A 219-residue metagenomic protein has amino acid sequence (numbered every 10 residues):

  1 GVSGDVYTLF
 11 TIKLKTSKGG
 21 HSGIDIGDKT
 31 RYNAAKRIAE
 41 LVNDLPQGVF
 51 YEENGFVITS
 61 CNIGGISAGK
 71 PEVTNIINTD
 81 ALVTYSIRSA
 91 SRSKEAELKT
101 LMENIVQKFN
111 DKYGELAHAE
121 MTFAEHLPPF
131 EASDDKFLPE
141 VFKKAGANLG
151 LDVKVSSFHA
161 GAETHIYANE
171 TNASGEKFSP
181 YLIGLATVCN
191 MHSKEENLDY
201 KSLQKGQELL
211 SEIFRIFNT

Functional and structural regions predicted by a protein language model:
G1-E97, L127: Midchain, well-structured core segments that form catalytic/ion-binding scaffolds
V2, Q47-G65, K108-F123, L151-S157 (+1 more regions): Flexible, glycine/charged-enriched surface loops at secondary-structure junctions
L9, I58, N78-L82, L116-H118 (+2 more regions): Active-site lining segments that contact anionic ligands and/or coordinate catalytic metals
K36-E53, L127-P180: Active-site-adjacent substrate-binding region of metalloamidase/peptidase-like peptide-processing proteins
L41-E52, R88-R92, I105-K112, A145-L149 (+5 more regions): Change "in soluble alpha/beta enzymes" to "in soluble alpha/beta proteins
N62-P71, V83-S91, A117-P139, F158-H159 (+1 more regions): A short beta-alpha structural unit
E97-Q107: Short amphipathic alpha-helices in soluble, non-transmembrane regions that often serve as interface/regulatory elements
L151-F217: Zn-dependent metallopeptidase/amidohydrolase metal-coordination segment
